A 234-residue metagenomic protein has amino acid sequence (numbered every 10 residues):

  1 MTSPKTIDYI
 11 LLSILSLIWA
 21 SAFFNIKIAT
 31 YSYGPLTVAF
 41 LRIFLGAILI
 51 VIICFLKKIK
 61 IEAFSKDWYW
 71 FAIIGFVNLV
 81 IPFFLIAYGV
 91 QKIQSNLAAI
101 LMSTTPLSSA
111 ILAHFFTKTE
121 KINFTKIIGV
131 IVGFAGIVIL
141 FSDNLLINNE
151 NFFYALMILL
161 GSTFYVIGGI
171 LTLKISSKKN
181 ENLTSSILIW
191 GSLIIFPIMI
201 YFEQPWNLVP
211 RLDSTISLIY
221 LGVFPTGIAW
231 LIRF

Functional and structural regions predicted by a protein language model:
M1-T37, Y88, N148-K174, L193 (+1 more regions): Glycine-/small-residue-enriched transmembrane alpha-helix faces in small-molecule transporters and effluxers
L12-S13, K66-I74, K121-G133, Y154-A155 (+1 more regions): Cytoplasmic-side transmembrane-helix entry/capping segments in multi-pass membrane proteins
I18, A22-F23, V51-M102, A135-I139 (+1 more regions): Specific transmembrane alpha-helical segments of multi-pass solute transporters/efflux pumps, especially DMT/EamA
S21, N25-I28, S32, G46-F64 (+3 more regions): Membrane-interface helix-cap regions at the ends of transmembrane helices in multi-pass membrane proteins
T37-I48, V77-N78, F83-F124: Specific alpha-helical transmembrane segments that line the substrate/conduction pathway and gating interfaces
A39-L41, L79, F83, S95-T104 (+3 more regions): Helix-helix packing/entry segments at the starts of transmembrane helices
I50, A72, S103-P106, L112 (+4 more regions): Hydrophobic transmembrane alpha-helices of multi-pass small-molecule transport proteins
I50, S109-I111, F115, I147-E203 (+2 more regions): Transmembrane alpha-helical segments that form core, pore/gating elements of small-molecule transporters/exporters
